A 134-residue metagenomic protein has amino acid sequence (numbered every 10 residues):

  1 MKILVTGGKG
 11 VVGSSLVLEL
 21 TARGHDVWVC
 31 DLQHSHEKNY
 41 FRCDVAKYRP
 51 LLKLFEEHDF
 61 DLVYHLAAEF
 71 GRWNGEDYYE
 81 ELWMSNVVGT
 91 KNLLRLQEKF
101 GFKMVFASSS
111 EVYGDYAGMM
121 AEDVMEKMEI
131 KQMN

Functional and structural regions predicted by a protein language model:
I3-R23: N-terminal Rossmann NAD(P)H-binding glycine-rich loop of SDR-like oxidoreductase domains
T6, C30, V63-E69, M104-S110: SDR active-site strand-loop-helix element
H25-H36: Conserved glycine-rich Rossmann-like NAD(P)H-binding loop of the short-chain dehydrogenase/reductase
H36-K47: Rossmann-fold cofactor-recognition segment
Y40, E81-W83, K127: A hydrophobic alpha-helix adjacent to the NAD(P)-binding/active-site core of NAD(P)-dependent oxidoreductases, strongly
V45, R49-M84: NAD(P)H-binding glycine-rich loop region in Rossmannoid oxidoreductase-like domains and their noncatalytic homologs
D59, K91-K131: Conserved Rossmann-fold NAD(P)-dependent oxidoreductase catalytic core, especially the SDR/UDP-sugar
